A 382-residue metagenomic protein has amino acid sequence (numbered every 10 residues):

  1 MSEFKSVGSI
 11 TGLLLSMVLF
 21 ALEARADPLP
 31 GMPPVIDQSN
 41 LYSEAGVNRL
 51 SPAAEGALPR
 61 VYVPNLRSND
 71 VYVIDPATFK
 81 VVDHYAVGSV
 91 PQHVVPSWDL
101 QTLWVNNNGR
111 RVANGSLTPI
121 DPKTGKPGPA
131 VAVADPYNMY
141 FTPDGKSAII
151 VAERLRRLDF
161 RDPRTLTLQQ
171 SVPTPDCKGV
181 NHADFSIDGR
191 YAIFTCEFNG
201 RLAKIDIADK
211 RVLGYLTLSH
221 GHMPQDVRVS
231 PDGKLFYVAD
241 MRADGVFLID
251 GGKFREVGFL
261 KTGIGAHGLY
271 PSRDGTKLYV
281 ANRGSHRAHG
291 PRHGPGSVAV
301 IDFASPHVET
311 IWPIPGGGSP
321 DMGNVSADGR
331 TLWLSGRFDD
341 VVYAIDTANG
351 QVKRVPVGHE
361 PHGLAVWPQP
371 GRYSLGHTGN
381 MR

Functional and structural regions predicted by a protein language model:
M1-T11: Bacterial N-terminal signal peptides that target proteins for export
I10-A21: Bacterial N-terminal signal peptides
E23-R382: Predominantly soluble domains enriched in secretory-pathway, periplasmic, or organellar proteins
